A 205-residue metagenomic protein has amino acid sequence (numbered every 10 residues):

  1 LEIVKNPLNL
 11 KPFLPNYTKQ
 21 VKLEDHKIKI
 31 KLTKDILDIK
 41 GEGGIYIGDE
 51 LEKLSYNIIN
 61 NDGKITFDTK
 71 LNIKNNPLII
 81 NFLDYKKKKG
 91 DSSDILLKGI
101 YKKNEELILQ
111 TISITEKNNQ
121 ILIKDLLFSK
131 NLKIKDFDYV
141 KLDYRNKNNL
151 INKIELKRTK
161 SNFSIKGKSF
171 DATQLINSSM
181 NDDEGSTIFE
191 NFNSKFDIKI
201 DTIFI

Functional and structural regions predicted by a protein language model:
L1-I205: Membrane-proximal interfacial segments on either side of biological membranes
